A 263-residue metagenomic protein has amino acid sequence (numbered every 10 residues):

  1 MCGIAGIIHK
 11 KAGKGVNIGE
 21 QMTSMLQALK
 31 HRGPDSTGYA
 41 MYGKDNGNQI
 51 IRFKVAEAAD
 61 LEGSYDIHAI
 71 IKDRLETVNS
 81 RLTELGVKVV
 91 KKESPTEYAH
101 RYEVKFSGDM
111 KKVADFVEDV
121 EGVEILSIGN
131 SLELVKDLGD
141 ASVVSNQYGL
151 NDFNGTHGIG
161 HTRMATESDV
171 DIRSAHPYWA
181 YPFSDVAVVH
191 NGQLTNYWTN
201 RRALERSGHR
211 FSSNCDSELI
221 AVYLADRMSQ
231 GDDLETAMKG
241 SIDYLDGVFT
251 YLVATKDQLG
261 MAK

Functional and structural regions predicted by a protein language model:
M1-K263: Conserved short alpha-helical segments that host acidic/polar catalytic motifs at enzyme active sites
